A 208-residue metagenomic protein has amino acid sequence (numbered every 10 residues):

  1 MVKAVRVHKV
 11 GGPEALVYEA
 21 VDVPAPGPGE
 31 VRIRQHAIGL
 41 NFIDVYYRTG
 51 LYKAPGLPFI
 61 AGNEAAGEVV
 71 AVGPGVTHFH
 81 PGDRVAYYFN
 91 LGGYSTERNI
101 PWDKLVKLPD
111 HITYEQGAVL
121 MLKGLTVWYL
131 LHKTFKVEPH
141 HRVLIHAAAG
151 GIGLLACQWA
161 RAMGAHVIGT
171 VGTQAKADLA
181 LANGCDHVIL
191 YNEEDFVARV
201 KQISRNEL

Functional and structural regions predicted by a protein language model:
D22-G39, L51-G92: Glycine-rich beta-strand-centered segment in the early N-terminal region that forms part of a ligand/cofactor-binding
I43-T49: Cytochrome P450 core scaffold surrounding the K-helix E-X-X-R motif and the conserved "meander" helix-loop region
A86-A147: NAD(P)H dinucleotide-binding glycine-rich loop of Rossmann-like/cofactor-binding domains, especially the beta1-alpha1
A149, C157: N-terminal Rossmann NAD(P)H-binding glycine-rich loop of SDR-like oxidoreductase domains
I152: Hydrophobic/small residue at the entry helix of a nucleotide-binding pocket
R161-L208: Adenosine-nucleotide cofactor-binding segment
